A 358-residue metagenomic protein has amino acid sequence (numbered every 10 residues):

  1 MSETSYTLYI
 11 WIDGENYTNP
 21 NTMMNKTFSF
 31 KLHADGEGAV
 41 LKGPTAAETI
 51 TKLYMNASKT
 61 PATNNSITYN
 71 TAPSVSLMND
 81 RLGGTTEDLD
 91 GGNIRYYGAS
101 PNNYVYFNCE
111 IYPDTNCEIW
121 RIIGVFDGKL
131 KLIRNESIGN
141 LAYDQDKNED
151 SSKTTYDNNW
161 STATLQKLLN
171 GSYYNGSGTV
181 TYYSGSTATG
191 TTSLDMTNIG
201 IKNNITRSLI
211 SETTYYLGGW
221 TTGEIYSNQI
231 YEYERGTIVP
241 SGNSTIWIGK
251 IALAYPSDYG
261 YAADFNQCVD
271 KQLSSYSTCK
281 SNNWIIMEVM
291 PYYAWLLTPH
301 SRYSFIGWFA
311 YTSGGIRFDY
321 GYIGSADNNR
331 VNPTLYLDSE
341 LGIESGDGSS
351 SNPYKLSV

Functional and structural regions predicted by a protein language model:
M1, K42-V358: Long, domain-scale functional regions
S2-G43: C-terminal, structured domain-capping segment
